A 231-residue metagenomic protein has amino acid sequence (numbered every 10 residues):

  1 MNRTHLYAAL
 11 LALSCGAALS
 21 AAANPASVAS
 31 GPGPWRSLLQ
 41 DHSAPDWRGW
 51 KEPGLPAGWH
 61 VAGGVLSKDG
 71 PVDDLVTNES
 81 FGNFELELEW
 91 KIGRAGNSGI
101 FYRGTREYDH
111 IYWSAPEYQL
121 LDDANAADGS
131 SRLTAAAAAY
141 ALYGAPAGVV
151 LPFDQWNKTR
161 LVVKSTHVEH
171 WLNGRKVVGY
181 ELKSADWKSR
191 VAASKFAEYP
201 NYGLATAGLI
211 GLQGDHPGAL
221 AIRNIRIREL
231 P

Functional and structural regions predicted by a protein language model:
M1-A9: Bacterial N-terminal signal peptides that target proteins for export
A8-A18: Bacterial N-terminal signal peptides
A21-P231: Carbohydrate-interacting regions of secretory-pathway proteins
